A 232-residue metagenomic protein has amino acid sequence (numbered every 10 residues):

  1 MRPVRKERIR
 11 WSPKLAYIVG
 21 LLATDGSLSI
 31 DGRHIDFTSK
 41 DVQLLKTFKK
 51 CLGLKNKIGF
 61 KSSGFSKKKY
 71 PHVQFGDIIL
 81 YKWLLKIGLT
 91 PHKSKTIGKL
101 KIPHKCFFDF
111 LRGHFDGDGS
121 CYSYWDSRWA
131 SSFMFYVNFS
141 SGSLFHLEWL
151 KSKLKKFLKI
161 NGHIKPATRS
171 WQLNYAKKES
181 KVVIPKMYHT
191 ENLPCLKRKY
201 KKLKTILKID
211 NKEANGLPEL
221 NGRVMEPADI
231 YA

Functional and structural regions predicted by a protein language model:
M1-A232: Internal intein/HINT superfamily modules and their associated LAGLIDADG
